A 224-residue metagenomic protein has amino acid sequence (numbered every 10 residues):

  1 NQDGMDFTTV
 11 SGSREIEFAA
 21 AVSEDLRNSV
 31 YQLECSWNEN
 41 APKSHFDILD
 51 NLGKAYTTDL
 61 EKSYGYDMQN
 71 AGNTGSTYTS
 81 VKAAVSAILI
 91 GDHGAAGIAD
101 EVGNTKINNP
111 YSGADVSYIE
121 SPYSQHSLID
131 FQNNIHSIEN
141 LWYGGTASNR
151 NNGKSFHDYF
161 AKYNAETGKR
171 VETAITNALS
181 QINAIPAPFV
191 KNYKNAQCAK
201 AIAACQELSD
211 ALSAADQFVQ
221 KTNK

Functional and structural regions predicted by a protein language model:
N1-K224: Mature extracytoplasmic or organellar-lumen-exposed domains after removal of signal/transit peptides
